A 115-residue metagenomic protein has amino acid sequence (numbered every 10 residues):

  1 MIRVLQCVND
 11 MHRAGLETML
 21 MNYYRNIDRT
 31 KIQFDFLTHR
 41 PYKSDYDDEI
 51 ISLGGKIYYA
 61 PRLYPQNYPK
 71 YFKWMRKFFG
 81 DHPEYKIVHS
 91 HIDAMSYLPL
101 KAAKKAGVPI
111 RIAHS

Functional and structural regions predicted by a protein language model:
I2, Q6-K70: N-terminal strand-loop element at the rim of the active site of nucleotide-sugar-dependent glycosyltransferases
V4, I87, A103-S115: Active-site proximal beta-strand in glycosyltransferases
N26, E49, L53, F78 (+1 more regions): Alpha-helical structural signal in soluble globular domains
D35, Y58, H89, I112-A113: Structural detector of well-ordered beta-strand residues that form the stable sheet scaffold of enzyme domains
K43-S44, S96-P99: Short, well-ordered alpha-helical microsegments
Y71-F78: Generic hydrophobic alpha-helical segments
F78-Y85: Glycine-rich phosphate-binding loop signature in dinucleotide/nucleotide-binding domains
S90-S96: Short His-centered aromatic/hydrophobic patch
